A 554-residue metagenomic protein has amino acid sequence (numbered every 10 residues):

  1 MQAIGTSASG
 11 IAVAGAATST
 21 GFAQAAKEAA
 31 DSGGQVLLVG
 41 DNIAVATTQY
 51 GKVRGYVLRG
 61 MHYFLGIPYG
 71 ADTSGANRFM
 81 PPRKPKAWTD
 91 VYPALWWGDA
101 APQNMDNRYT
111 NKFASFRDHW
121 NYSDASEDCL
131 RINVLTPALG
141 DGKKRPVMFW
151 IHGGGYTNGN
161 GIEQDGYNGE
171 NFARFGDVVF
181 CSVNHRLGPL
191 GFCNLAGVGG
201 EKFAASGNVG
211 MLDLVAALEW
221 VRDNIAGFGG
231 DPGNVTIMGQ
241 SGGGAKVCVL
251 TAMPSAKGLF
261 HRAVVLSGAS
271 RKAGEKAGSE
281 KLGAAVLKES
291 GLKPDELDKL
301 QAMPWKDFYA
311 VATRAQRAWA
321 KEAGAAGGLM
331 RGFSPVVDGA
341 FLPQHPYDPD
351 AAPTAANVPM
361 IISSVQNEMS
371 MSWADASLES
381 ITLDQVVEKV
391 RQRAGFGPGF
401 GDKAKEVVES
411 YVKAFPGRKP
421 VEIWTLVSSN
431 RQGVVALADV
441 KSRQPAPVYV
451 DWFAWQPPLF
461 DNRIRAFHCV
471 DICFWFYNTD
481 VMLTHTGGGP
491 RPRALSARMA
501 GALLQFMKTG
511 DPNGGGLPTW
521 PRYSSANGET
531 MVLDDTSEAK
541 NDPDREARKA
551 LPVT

Functional and structural regions predicted by a protein language model:
M1-F22: N-terminal export signals
I11, G21-N208, P232, H485-M499 (+4 more regions): Non-catalytic accessory segments of hydrolases
G153, V209-D213, S241-G244: Active-site loop->helix "elbow" adjoining a glycine-rich segment at hydrolase catalytic centers
A204-I225: Alpha/beta-hydrolase active-site loop
A216, D223, K257, L266-E388 (+1 more regions): Substrate-access "cap/lid" subdomains that shape and gate the entrance to catalytic or ligand-binding pockets
G229-Q240: Alpha/beta-hydrolase fold nucleophile elbow
G244-S255: Short glycine-enriched nucleophile-adjacent loop and the immediately C-terminal alpha-helix near the catalytic center
A374, R431-T554: Mobile gating loops/cap/lid regions near enzyme active sites that modulate substrate access
